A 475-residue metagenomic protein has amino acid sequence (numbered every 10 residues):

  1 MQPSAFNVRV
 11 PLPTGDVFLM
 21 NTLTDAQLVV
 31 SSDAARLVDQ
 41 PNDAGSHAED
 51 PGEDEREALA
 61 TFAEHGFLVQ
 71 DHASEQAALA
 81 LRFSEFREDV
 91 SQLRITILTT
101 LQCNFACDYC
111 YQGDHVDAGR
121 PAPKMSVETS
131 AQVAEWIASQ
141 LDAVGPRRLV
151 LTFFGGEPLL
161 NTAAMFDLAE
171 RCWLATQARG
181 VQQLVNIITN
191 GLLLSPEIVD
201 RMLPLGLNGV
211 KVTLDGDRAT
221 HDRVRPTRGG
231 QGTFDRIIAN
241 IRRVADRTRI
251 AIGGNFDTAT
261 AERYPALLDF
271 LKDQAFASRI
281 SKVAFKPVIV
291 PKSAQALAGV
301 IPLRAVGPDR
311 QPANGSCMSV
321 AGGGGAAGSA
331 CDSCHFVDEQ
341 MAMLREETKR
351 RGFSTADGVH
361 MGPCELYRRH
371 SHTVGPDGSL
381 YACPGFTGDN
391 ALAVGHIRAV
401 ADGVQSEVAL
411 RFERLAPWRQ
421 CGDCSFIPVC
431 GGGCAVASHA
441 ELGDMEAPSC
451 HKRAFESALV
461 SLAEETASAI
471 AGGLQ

Functional and structural regions predicted by a protein language model:
S4-V29, E55-T96, V144: N-terminal [4Fe-4S]-dependent radical SAM core
A5, G385-Q475: Flexible mid-to-C-terminal extensions adjoining Fe-S/redox cofactors in radical SAM and related proteins
T22, V374-G375: Short, acidic, Ser/Thr-enriched surface-loop or helix-capping motifs
L37, P41-P51: Short acidic, hydrophobic short linear motifs in intrinsically disordered regions
V90, R94-E128: Canonical Radical SAM [4Fe-4S] cluster-binding loop centered on the CxxxCxxC motif and its immediate flanking residues
P121-K124, R223-Q231, H439-E441: Short glycine-enriched, charge-decorated loop/helix-capping segments at active-site entrances that position
S130, A134-T152, N161-V288: Radical SAM/AdoMet-radical enzyme domain recognition
R223-P363, Y367, T373: Radical SAM enzyme [4Fe-4S]-AdoMet core and its adjacent flexible, acidic and glycine-rich loops/tails across
